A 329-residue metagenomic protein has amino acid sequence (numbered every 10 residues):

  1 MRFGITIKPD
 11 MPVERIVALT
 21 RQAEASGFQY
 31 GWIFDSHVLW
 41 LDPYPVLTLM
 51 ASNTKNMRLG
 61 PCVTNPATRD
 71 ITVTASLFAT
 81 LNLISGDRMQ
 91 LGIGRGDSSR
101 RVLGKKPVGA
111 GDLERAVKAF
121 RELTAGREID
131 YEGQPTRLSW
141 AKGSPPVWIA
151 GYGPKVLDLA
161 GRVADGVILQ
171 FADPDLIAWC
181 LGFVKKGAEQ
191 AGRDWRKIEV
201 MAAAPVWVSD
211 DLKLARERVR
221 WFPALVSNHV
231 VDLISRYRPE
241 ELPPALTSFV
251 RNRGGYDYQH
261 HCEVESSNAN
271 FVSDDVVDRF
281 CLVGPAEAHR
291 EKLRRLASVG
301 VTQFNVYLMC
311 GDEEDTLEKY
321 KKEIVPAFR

Functional and structural regions predicted by a protein language model:
M1-C62, P145: N-terminal beta1-alpha1-beta2 module of alpha/beta enzyme domains
F3-I7, G31-I33, R58-C62, M89-I93 (+4 more regions): Hydrophobic faces of well-ordered beta-strands that scaffold small-molecule active sites in alpha/beta enzyme cores
M11-A23, T74-L77, I149-R162, R218-V219 (+1 more regions): Short, acidic/polar
T20-A25, L47-R58, F78-M89, G161 (+2 more regions): Acidic (Asp/Glu)-rich catalytic clusters
G27, M50, L81, F120 (+6 more regions): Conserved, mostly hydrophobic/aromatic
Y30-N53, N65, D97-R100, F171-P174 (+1 more regions): Glycine-rich, proline-tolerant flexible connector loops at the mouths of alpha/beta enzymes
Y44-T64, T68, L123, Q190 (+1 more regions): Alpha-helix-loop-beta-strand connector modules within alpha/beta enzyme cores
K106-T136, I177, F183-S298: An alpha-helical appendage that flanks or caps ligand/catalytic pockets
